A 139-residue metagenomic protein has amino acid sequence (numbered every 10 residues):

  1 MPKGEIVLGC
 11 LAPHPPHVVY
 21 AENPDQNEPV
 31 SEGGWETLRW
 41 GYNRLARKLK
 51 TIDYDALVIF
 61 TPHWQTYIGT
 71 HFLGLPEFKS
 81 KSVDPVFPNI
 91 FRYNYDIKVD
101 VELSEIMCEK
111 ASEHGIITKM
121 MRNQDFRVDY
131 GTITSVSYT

Functional and structural regions predicted by a protein language model:
P2-K110, H114-M120: A short aromatic-anchored loop/beta-hairpin motif
A12, I133-T134: N-terminal accessory/precursor segments of enzymes
W40-G41, Y130-T132: Short amphipathic alpha-helical surface micro-motifs
T118-Y130: Short, surface-exposed recognition loops or helix-turn segments adjacent to catalytic cores
T139: Conserved small/polar residues in nucleotide/adenosyl-binding loops
